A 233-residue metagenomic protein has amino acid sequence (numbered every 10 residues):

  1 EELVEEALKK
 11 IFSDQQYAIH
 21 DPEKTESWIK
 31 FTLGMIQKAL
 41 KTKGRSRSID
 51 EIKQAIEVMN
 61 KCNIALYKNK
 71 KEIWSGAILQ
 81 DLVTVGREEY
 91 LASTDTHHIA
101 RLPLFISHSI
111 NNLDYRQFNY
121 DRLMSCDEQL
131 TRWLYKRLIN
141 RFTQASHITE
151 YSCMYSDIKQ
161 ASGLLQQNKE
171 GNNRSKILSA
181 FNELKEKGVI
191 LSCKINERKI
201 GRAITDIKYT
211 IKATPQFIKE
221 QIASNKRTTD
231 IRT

Functional and structural regions predicted by a protein language model:
E1-T233: Charged, alpha-helix-forming regions
